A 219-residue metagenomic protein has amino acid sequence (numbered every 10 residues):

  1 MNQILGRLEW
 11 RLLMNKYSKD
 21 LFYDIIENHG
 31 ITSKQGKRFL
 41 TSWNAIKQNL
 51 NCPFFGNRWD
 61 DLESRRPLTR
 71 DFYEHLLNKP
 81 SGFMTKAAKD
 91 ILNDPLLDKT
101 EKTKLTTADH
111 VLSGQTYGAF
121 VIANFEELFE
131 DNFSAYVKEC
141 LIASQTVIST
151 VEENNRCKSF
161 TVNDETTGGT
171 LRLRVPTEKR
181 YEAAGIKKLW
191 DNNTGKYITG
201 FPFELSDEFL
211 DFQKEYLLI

Functional and structural regions predicted by a protein language model:
I4-T103, T161-T166, V175-E208, K214-E215: Nuclease and nuclease-like effector domains acting on nucleic acids or nucleotide cofactors
K99-L141: Histidine-centered nuclease catalytic patch
T107, V147-V151, L189-D191: A structural signal for short, well-ordered beta-strand segments and their strand-loop junctions that often border
E139-T166: Short Cys/His-centered divalent metal-binding micro-motifs
